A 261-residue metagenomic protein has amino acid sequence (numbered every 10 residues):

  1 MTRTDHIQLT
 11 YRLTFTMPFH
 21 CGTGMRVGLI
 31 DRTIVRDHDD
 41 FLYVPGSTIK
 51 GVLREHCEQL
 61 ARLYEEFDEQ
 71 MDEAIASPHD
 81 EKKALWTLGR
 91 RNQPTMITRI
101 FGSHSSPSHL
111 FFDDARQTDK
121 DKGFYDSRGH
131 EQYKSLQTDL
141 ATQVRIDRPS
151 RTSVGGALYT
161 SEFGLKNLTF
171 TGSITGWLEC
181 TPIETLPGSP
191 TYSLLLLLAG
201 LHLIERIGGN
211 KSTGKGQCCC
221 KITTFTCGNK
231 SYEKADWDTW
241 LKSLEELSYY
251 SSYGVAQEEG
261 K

Functional and structural regions predicted by a protein language model:
M1-T142, A157-K261: RNA-binding basic/glycine-rich loop and surface signature characteristic of RAMP-family CRISPR effectors
D147-V154: Long, glycine/tryptophan/cysteine-rich extracytoplasmic
